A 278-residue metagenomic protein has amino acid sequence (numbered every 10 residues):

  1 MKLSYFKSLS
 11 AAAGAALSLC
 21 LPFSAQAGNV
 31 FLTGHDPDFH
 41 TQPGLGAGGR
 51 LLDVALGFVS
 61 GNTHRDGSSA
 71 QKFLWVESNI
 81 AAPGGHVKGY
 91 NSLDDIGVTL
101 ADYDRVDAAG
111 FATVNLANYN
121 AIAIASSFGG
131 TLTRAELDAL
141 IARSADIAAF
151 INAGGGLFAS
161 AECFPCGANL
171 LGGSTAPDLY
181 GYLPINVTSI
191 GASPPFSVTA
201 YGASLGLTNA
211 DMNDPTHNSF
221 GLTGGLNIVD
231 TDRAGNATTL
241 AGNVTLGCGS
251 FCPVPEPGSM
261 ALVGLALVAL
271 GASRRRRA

Functional and structural regions predicted by a protein language model:
K2, F6-N29, N243-L267: Short, threonine-centered small-residue motifs that mark membrane-proximal processing/anchoring sites and TM-junction
F23, A27-N29, N120, G224-N227: A generic secondary-structure signal marking the coil-to-beta-strand transition
Q26-A27, G67-S69, A117-N118, A153 (+1 more regions): Residue-level preference for short coil/turn positions at secondary-structure junctions
F31-T33, D38-L45, K72-S174: Helical hinge/lid and interdomain linker segments adjacent to catalytic or ligand-binding clefts that mediate domain
G34-R65, V229-P253: A recurrent domain-boundary module in secreted/ectodomain proteins
V59, I147-A148, Y180, Y201-S204 (+1 more regions): Generic helix-packing signal
S68-L100, G156-F251: An acidic, glycine-rich "communication" segment
G271-A278: C-terminal membrane-anchoring or membrane-association module
